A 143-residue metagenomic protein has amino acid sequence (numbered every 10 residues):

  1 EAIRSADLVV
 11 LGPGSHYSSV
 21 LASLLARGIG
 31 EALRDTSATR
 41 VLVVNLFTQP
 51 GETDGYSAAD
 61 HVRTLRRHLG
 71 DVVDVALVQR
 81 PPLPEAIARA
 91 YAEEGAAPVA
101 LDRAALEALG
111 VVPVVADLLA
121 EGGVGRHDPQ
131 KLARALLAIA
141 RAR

Functional and structural regions predicted by a protein language model:
E1, E31, A104: Surface-exposed charge patches
E1-S15: Active-site gating loop/helix substructures
R4, H16-V72, L83, I87-G95: Conserved phosphate- and dinucleotide-binding cores of soluble alpha/beta proteins, encompassing both enzyme active
V9, T39, V112: Residue-level detector of anion-binding/catalytic polar loops
V10-G12, V41-V43, L77: Structural motif
G14-Y17, V115-A116: Generic secondary-structure boundary/loop-capping signal
G55-R143: C-terminal functional extensions of proteins
